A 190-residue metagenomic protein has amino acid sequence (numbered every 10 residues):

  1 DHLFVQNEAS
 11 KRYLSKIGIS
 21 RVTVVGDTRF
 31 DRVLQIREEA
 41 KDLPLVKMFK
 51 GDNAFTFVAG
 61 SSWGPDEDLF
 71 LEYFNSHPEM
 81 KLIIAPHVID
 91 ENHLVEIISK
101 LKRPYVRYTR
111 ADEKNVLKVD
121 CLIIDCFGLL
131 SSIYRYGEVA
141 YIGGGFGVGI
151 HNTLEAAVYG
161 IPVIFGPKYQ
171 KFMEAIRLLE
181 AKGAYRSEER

Functional and structural regions predicted by a protein language model:
D1-E188: Nucleotide-activated sugar donor-binding and catalytic core shared by glycosyltransferases and related lipid-linked
